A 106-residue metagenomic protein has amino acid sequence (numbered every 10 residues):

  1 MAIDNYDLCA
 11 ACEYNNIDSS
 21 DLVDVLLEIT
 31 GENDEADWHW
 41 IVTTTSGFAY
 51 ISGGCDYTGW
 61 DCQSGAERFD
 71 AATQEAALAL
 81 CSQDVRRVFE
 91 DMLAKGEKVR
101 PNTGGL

Functional and structural regions predicted by a protein language model:
M1-L106: Acidic interaction surfaces
